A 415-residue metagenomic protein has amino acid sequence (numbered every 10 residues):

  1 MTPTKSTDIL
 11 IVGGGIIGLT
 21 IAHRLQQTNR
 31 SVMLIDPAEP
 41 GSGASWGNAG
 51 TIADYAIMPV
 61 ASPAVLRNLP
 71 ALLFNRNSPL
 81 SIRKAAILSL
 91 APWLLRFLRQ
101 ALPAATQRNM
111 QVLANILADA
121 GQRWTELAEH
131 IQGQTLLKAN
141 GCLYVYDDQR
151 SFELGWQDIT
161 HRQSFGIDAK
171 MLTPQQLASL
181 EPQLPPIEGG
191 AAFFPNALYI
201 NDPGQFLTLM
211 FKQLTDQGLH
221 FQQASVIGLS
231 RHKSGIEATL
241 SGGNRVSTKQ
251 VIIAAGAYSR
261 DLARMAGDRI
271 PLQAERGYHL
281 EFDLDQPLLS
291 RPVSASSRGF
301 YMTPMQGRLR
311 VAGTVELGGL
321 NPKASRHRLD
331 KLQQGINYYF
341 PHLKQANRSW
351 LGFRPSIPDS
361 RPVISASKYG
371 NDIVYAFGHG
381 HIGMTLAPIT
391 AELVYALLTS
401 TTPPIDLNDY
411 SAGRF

Functional and structural regions predicted by a protein language model:
T7-L34: N-terminal Rossmann-like FAD-binding beta1-loop-alpha1 element of flavoenzymes
Q27-G47: Glycine-rich FAD pyrophosphate-binding loop
G50-I52, A56, V60-Q100, G228-R231 (+2 more regions): Active-site substrate-recognition segment that forms the wall of the catalytic cavity or substrate channel
A91-Q205, L209-K212: Rossmann-like flavin
A169, S297, Y338, H342-F415: C-terminal catalytic lobe of FAD-dependent flavoproteins
L172-L180, Q222-I236: A conserved short coil-to-beta-strand element within the FAD-binding core of flavoproteins
